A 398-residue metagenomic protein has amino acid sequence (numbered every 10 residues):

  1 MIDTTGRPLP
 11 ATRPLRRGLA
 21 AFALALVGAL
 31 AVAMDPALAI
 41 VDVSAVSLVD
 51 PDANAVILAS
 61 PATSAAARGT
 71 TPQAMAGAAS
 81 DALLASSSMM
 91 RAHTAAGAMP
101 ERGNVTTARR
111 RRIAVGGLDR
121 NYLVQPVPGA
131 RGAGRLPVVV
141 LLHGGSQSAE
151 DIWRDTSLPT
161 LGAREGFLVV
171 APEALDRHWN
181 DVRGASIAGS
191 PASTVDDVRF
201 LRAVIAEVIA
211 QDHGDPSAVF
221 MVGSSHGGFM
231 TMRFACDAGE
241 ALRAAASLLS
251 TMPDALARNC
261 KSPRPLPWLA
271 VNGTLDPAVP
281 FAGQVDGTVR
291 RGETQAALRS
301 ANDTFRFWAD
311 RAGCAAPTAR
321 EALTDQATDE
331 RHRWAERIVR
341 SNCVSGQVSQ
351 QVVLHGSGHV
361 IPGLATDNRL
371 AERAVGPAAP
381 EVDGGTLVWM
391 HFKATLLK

Functional and structural regions predicted by a protein language model:
M1-R13: N-terminal secretory signal peptides that target proteins for export/translocation
A21-A31: Bacterial N-terminal signal peptides
D35-V138, R164, S193, V219-A246 (+6 more regions): A domain-start/cap signature at the N-terminus of enzymes
L48-D50, A309-K398: Alpha/beta-hydrolase-fold serine-hydrolase catalytic core, especially in secreted/extracellular enzymes
R109, I113-F220, M230-M232, D237 (+1 more regions): Serine-hydrolase catalytic machinery in alpha/beta-hydrolase-like enzymes
V140-L142, L248, L354: Alpha/beta-hydrolase
A270-N272: Short beta-strand/loop motif that positions the catalytic acidic residue of the alpha/beta-hydrolase fold
D276-V279, H359-I361: Acidic catalytic loop of the alpha/beta-hydrolase fold
